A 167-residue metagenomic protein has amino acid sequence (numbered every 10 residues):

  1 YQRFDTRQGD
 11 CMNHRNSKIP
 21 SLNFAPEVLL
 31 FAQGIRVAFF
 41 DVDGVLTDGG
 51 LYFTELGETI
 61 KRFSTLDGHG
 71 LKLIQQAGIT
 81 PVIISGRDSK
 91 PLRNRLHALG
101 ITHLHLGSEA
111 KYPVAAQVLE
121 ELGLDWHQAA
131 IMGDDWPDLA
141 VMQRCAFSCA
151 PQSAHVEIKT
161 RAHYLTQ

Functional and structural regions predicted by a protein language model:
Y1-F40: Non-catalytic pre-domain segments flanking phosphatase-related domains
N16, L22, E58-K61, L106-G107: Short, flexible loop segments at the rims of nucleotide/cofactor-binding pockets, characterized by
S21-F24, D67, K111, D135: Amphipathic coiled-coil/heptad-repeat helices and related helical stalk/stem segments that mediate oligomerization
G34-R36, I79, H127-Q128: Short coil/turn segments at beta-strand junctions that form active-site/ligand-binding loops
F39-D41, M132-G133: Generic enzyme active-site microenvironment
L46-Q76, G86: A positional/architectural concept
I60-K61, P91, A98-L99, H103-H105 (+1 more regions): Mg2+-dependent phosphoryl-transfer enzymes with acidic/Ser/Thr/Gly-rich catalytic loops
L71-R95, H105-S108: Substrate-recognition element of Asp-dependent hydrolases with the DxDx(T/V) motif
